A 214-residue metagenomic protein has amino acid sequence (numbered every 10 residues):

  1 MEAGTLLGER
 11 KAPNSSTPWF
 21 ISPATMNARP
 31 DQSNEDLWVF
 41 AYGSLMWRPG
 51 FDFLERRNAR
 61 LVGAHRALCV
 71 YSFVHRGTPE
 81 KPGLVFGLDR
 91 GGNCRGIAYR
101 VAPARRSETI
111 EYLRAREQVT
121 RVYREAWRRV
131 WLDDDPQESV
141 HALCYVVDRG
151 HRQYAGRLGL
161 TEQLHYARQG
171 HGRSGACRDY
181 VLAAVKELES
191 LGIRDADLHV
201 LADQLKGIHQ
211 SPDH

Functional and structural regions predicted by a protein language model:
M1-T25: N-terminal amphipathic/basic-hydrophobic helices that include classical n-h-c signal peptides and signal-anchor
W19-H214: A glycine-rich, hydrophobic/aromatic-adjacent loop/helix-cap motif
